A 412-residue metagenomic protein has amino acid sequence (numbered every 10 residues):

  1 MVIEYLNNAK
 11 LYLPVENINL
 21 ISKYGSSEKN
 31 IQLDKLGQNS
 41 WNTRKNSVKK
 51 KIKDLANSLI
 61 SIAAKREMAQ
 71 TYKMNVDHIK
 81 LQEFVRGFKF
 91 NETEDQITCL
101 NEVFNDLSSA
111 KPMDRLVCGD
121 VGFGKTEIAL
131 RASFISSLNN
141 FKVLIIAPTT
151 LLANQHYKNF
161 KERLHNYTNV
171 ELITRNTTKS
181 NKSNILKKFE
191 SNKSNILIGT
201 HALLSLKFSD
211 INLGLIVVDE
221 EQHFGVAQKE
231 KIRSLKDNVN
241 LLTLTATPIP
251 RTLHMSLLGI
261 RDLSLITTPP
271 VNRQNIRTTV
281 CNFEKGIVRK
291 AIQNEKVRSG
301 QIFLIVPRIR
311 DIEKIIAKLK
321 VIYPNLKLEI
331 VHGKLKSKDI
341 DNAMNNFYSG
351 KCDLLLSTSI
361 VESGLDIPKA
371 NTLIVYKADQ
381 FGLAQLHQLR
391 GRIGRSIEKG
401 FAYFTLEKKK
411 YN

Functional and structural regions predicted by a protein language model:
M1-D95: Upstream accessory/linker segments immediately N-terminal to the RecA-like ATPase cores of bacterial MutS and a subset
M68-T71, F88-F90, N101, P112-N412: Inter-lobe coupling/hinge segments of SF2-like helicase ATPases
T98-S108: Pre-Walker A adenine-sensing motif
